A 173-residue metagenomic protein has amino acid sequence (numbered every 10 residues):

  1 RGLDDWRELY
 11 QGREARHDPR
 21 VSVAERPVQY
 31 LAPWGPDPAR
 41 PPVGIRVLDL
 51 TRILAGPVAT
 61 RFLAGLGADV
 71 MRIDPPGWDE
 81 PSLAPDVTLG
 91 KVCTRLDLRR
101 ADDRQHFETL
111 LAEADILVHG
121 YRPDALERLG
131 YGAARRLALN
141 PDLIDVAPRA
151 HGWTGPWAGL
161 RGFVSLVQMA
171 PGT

Functional and structural regions predicted by a protein language model:
R1-G77, A101-I116, G120, A133-H151: Acyl-CoA thioester-binding alpha/beta core of soluble enzymes
D79-P81: Class I S-adenosyl-L-methionine
L83-T88: Active-site-proximal loop->helix
R95-L98: Conserved residues in the N-terminal Rossmann fold of short-chain dehydrogenase/reductase
A125-E127, W153: Short glycine-rich, flexible loops that bind phosphorylated cofactors or substrates
E127-A133: Extracytoplasmic/secreted cell-surface and envelope-processing proteins
L139-T173: E1/E1-like adenylate-forming module used to activate ubiquitin-like modifiers and sulfur-carrier proteins
